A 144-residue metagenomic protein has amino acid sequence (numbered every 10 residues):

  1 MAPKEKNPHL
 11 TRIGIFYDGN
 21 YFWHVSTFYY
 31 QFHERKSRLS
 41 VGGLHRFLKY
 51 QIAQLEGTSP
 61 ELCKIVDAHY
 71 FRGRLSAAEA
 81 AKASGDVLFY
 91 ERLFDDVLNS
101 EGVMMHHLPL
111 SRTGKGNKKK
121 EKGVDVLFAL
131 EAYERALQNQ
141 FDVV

Functional and structural regions predicted by a protein language model:
A2-V124: Domain-level signal for Mg2+-assisted phosphodiester chemistry and nucleotide/NA-binding surfaces in nucleic-acid
N99, A136-L137: N-terminal cationic-hydrophobic initiation segments that often serve targeting/anchoring roles
F128-E134: Acidic, metal-associated active-site segment
L137-V144: Acidic, metal-binding active-site segment of PIN/NYN-like and related structure-specific nucleases
